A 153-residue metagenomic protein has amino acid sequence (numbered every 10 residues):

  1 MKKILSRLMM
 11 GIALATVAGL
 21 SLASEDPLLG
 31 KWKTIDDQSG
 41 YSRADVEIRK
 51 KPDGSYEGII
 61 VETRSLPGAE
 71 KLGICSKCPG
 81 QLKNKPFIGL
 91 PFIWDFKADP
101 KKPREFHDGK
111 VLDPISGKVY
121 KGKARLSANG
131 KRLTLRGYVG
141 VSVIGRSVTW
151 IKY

Functional and structural regions predicted by a protein language model:
M1-I12: Bacterial N-terminal signal peptides that target proteins for export
A18-L20: N-terminal signal peptide c-region/cleavage motif recognized by signal peptidases
L22-W32: Cleaved targeting-peptide boundary
D26, S42, I144: Exposed loop/turn and edge beta-strand positions of beta-sandwich/beta-sheet ligand-binding modules
T34-G122: Central antiparallel beta-sheet cores of small beta-barrel/beta-sandwich binding domains
K77-K83, T134-V141: Short aromatic-glycine motifs in intrinsically disordered, low-complexity regions
G130-R132, Y138-Y153: Edge beta-strand at a domain terminus
